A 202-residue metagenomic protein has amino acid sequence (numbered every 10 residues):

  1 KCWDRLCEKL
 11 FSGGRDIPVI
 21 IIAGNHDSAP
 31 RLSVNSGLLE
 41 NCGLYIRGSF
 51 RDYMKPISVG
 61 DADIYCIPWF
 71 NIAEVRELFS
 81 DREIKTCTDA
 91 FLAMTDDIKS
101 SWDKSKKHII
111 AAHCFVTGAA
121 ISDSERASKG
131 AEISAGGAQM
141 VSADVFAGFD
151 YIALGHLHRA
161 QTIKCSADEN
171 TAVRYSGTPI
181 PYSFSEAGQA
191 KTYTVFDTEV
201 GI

Functional and structural regions predicted by a protein language model:
K1-I202: Extended recognition/assembly regions associated with phosphoester-bond processing machinery
